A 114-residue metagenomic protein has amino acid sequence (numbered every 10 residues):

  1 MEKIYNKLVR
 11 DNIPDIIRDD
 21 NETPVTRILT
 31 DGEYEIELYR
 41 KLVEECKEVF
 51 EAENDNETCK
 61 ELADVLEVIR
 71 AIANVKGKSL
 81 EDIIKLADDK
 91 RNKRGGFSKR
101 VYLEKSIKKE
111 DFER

Functional and structural regions predicted by a protein language model:
M1-R114: Flexible "arm" and connector segments at domain edges
